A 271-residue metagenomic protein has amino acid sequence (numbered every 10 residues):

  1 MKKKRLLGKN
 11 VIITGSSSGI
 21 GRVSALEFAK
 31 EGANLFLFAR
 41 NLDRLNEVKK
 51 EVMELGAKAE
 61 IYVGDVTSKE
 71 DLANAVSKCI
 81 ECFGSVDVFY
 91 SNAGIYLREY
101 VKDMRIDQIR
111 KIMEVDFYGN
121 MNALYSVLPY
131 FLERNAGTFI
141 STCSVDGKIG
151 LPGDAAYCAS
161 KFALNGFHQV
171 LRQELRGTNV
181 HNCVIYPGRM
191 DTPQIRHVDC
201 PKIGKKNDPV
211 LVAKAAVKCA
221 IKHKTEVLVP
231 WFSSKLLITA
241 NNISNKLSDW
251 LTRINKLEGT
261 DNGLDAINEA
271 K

Functional and structural regions predicted by a protein language model:
S17-S18: Conserved glycine-rich cofactor-binding loop
A33-E47: Conserved glycine-rich Rossmann-like NAD(P)H-binding loop of the short-chain dehydrogenase/reductase
L42, V63-N74, I106: The beta1-alpha1 cofactor-binding region of Rossmann-like NAD(H)/NADP(H)-dependent oxidoreductases
Y100-V101, R105-M113: Substrate-binding pocket helix/loop in short-chain dehydrogenase/reductase
L124, S160: Active-site helix of classical SDR
S144: Residue(s) in the substrate-gating loop at a strand-loop-helix junction that position the organic substrate next
V184, C200-I238: C-terminal helical subdomain
